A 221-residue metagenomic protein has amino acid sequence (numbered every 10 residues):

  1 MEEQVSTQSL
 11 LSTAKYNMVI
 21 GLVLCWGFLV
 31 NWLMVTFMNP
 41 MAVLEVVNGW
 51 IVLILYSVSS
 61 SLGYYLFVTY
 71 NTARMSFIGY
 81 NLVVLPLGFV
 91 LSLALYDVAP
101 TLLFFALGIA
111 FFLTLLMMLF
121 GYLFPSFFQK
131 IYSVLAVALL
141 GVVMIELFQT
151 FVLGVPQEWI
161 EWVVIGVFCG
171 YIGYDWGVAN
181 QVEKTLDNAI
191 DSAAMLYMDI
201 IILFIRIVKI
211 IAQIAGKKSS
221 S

Functional and structural regions predicted by a protein language model:
M1-S221: A hydrophobic alpha-helical transmembrane-helix feature that marks the membrane cores and membrane-interface segments
